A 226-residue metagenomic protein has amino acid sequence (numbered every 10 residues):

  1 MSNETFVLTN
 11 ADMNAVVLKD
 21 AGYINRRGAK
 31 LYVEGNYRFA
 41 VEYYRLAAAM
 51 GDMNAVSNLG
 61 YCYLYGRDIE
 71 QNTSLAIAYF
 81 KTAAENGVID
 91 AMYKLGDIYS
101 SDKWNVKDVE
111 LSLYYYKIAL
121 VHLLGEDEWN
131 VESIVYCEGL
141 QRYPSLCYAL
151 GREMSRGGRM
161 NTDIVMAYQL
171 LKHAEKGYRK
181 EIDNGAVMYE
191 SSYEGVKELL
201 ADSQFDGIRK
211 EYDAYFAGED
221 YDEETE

Functional and structural regions predicted by a protein language model:
E4, K180-E226: Terminal, low-structured helical/coil segments at or just beyond the last alpha-helical repeat
K19-D20, M50-M53, Y65-R67, E85-V88 (+9 more regions): Short helix-capping/linker turns of helical repeat alpha-solenoids
K19-F39, L46: Alpha-helical segment of the N-proximal tetratricopeptide repeat
I24-Y32, N58-Y65, K94-S101, C147-R156: Hydrophobic face of amphipathic alpha-helices that form TPR/SEL1-like repeat modules and related alpha-solenoid
